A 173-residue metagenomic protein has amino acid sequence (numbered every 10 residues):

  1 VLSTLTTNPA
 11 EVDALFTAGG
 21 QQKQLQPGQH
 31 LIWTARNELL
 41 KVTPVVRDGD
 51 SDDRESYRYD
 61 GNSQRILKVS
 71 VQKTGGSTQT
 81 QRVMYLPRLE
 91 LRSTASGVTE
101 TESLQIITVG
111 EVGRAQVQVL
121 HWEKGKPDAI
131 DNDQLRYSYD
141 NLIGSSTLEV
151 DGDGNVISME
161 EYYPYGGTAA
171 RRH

Functional and structural regions predicted by a protein language model:
V1-Q29, T78-I157, A169: Short, ordered secondary-structure scaffold segments
P9, H30-L31, V46-D48, K73-T74 (+2 more regions): A short acidic/small-residue loop/turn micro-motif
G19-R54, R58: Surface-exposed extracellular loop regions of Gram-negative outer-membrane beta-barrel proteins
T34, E38-L40, N155-A170: Active/binding-pocket-proximal capping segment
D53-V71, S77: Transmembrane beta-barrel strand/turn architecture of Gram-negative outer membrane proteins
I66-L67, T94, G167-H173: Secretory-pathway/luminal and periplasmic proteins that interact with or process carbohydrate-rich
